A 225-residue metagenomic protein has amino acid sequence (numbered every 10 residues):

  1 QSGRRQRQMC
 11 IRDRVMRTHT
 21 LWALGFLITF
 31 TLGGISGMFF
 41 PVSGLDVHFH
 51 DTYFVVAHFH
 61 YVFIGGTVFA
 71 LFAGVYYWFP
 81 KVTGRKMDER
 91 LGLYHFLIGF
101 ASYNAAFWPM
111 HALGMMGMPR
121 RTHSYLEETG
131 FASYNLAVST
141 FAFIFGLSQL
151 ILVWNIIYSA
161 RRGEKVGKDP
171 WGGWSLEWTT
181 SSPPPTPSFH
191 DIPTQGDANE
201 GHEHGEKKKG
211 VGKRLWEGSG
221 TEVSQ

Functional and structural regions predicted by a protein language model:
Q1-R7, I11: Single conserved hydrophobic/aromatic residue that forms the stacking wall/gate of nucleotide- or nucleobase-binding
R5, A70-K81, F145-R162: Transmembrane alpha-helical segments in integral membrane proteins
Q6, H60, A101, H111 (+1 more regions): Divalent metal-coordination and catalytic microenvironments
R12, M38-F59, A112-Y134: Membrane-interface interhelical loops and short amphipathic "cap" helices that link adjacent transmembrane segments
R12-G37, Y53-V56, Y61-G65, F69-A70 (+1 more regions): Interfacial and helix-entry/exit segments of alpha-helical transmembrane bundles in multi-pass inner-membrane proteins
H58-V68, S133-Q149: Hydrophobic alpha-helical transmembrane segments
R85-R90, A101, W108-A112, A132 (+3 more regions): The structured alpha-helical core of multi-pass membrane proteins
M116-F131, I157-Q225: Extramembrane terminal tails and long inter-domain/linker segments of multi-pass membrane proteins
